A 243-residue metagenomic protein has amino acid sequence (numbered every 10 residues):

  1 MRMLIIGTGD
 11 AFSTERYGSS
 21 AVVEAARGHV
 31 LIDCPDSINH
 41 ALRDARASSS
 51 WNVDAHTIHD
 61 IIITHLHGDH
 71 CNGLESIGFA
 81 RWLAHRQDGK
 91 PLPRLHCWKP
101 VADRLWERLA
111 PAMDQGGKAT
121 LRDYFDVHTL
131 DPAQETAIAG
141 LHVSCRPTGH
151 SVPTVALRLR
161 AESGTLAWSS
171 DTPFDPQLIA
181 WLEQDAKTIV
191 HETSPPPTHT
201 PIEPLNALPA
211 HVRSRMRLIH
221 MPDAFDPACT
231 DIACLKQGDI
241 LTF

Functional and structural regions predicted by a protein language model:
M1-L4: Extreme N-terminal starter segment of soluble prokaryotic enzymes
F12-I62, E75-A84, F174-W181: Pre-active-site segment of Zn-dependent metallo-hydrolases
V23-A26, I138, L157-E162: Active-site beta-strand termini and strand-to-loop segments that position acidic
G28, G89-P93, H211-M216: A short helix->loop->beta-strand "cap" motif at the edges of active sites that frequently abuts
L31-P35, L42, I58-D69, W98 (+3 more regions): Active-site neighborhood of phospho(di)ester-bond hydrolases with catalytic His/Asp-centered motifs
V53-K118: Active-site HxH/HxHxD metal-binding segment of metal-dependent hydrolases
L92-V152, C234-T242: Metallo-beta-lactamase
P173-F243: Cap/insert and terminal regions of metallo-dependent hydrolase folds
